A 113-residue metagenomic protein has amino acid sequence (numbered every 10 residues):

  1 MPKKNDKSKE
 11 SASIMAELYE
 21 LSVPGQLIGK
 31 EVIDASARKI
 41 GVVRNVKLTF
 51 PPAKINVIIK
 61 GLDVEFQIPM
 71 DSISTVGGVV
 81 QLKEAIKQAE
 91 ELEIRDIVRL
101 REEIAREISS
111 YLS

Functional and structural regions predicted by a protein language model:
M1-S113: Peripheral interaction segments used for macromolecular assembly
